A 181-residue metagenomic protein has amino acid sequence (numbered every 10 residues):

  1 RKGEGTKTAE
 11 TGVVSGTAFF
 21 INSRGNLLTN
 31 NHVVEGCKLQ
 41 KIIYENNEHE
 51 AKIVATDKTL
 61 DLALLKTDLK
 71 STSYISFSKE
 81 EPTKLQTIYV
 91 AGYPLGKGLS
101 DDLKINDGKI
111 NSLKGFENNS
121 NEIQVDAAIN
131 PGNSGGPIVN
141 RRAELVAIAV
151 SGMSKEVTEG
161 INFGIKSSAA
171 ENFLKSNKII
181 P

Functional and structural regions predicted by a protein language model:
R1-T6, T72-S73, V90, P94-D101 (+1 more regions): C-terminal cap/linker of serine protease catalytic domains
V13-S15, G36, N130-S134: Short, small/polar residue-rich loop motifs at catalytic or cofactor-binding pockets
S15, N22-S100, N118-E122, I179-P181: Conserved active-site neighborhood of the chymotrypsin/trypsin-like protease fold
A18, H49-K52, G108, G136: Small-residue-enriched segments and motifs
N22, I105, N140: Short, acidic, Ser/Thr-enriched surface-loop or helix-capping motifs
A55-D57, D68, N111-E117, R142 (+1 more regions): A generic structural motif
D102-K114: Short, compositionally biased
A128-A149: Catalytic nucleophile loop of clan PA
